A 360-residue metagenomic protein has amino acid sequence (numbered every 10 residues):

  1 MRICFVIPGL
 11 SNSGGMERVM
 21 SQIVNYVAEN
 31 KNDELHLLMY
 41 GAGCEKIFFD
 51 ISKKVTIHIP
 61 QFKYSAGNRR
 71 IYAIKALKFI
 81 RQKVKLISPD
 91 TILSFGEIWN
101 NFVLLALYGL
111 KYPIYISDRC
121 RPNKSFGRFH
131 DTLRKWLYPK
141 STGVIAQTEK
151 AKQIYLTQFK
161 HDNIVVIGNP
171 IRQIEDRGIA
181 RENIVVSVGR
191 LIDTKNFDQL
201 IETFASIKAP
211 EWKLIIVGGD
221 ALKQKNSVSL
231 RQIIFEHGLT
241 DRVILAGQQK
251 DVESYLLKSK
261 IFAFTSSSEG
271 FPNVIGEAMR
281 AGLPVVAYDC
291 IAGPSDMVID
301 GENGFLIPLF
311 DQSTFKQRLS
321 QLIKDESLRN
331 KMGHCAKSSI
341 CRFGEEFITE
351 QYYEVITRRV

Functional and structural regions predicted by a protein language model:
C4-V6, G178-K195, I201-F204, L214-I215: Conserved donor-binding/catalytic core segment of Leloir-type glycosyltransferases
V6-G14, R18-Q22, Y26-N68, L156 (+2 more regions): N-terminal strand-loop element at the rim of the active site of nucleotide-sugar-dependent glycosyltransferases
G14-Q22, N183, I192-S206, N226-V228: A conserved mid-protein helix/loop that constitutes part of the nucleotide-sugar donor-binding site
S94-N100, D118: Short His-centered aromatic/hydrophobic patch
P139-E175: Donor nucleotide-sugar binding/catalytic pocket of nucleotide-sugar-dependent glycosyltransferases
Q248, S267: Aromatic "clamp/platform" in nucleotide-sugar-dependent glycosyltransferases that forms part of the donor/acceptor
P284-Y288: Short hydrophobic beta-strand element within catalytic cores of glycosyltransferases and related nucleotide-activated
I299-G301, F305-S313, S320-E326, C341: Conserved acidic donor-binding segment of nucleotide-sugar-dependent glycosyltransferases
